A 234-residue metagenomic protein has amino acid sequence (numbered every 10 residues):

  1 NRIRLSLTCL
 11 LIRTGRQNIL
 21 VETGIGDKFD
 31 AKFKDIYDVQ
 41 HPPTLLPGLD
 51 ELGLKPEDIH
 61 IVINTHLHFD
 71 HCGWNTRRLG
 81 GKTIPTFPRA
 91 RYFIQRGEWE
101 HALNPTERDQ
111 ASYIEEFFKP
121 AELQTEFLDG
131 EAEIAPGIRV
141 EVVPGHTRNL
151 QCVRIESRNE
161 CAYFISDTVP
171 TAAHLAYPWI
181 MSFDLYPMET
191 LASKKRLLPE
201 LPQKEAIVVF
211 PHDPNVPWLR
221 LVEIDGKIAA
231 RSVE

Functional and structural regions predicted by a protein language model:
N1-E51, C152-T168: Conserved beta-strand hairpin/beta-sheet module of binuclear metal-dependent hydrolase folds, prominently
S6-T8, G130, R139, N149-Q151 (+1 more regions): Residue-level marker for the onset of beta-strands and adjacent loop->beta junctions in well-ordered domains
I19-V21, I63, Y92, A162-F164 (+1 more regions): Residue-level marker for buried hydrophobic side chains located in beta-strands that build the well-ordered beta-sheet
T23-G26, L67, G97-E98, G145-T147 (+2 more regions): Active-site metal-binding loops of divalent metal-dependent hydrolases
I36-P47, R158-E234: Cap/insert and terminal regions of metallo-dependent hydrolase folds
Q40-L54, D58-H60, I84-V142, T147 (+1 more regions): Metallo-beta-lactamase
I59-D70: Metallo-beta-lactamase
C72-K82, R220-V222: Metal-dependent catalytic neighborhoods of phosphoester/phosphodiester hydrolases
